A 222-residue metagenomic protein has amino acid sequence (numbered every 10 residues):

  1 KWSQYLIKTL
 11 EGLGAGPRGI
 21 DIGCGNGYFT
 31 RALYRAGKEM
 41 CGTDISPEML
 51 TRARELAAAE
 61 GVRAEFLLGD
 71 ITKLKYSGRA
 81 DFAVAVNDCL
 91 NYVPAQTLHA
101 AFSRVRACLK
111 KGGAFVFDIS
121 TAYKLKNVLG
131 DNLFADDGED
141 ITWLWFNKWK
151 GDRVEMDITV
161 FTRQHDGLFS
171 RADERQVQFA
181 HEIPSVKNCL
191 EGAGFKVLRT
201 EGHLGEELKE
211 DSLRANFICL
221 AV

Functional and structural regions predicted by a protein language model:
K1-G16: Conserved alpha-helix/loop element of class I SAM-dependent methyltransferases that forms part of the SAM/SAH-binding
G16-G23: Conserved class I S-adenosyl-L-methionine
Y28-K73: Class I SAM-dependent methyltransferase SAM/SAH-binding core
K75-F82: A short acidic, Gly/Pro-enriched loop at the edge of an enzyme's catalytic core that lines a small-molecule cofactor
V86-D88: Residues lining the SAM
Q96, V116-K187: SAM-dependent methyltransferase
H99-K111: A short glycine-rich, Lys/Arg-flanked "PGG" loop and its adjoining helix->strand segment in the class I
I183-V222: C-terminal lobe and adjacent flexible extensions of AdoMet/dcAdoMet transferase-like proteins
